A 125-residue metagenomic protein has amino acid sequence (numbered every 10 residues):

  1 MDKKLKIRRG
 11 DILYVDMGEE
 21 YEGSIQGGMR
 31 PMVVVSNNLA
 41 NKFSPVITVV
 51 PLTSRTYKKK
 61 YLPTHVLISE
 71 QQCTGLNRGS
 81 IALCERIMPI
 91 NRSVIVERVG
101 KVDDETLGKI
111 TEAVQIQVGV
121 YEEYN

Functional and structural regions predicted by a protein language model:
M1-K6, G23: Short, surface-exposed secondary-structure edge patches
L5, Q71-N125: C-terminal terminal-subdomain/extension
G18-E22: Short, charged beta-turn/beta-strand-edge "cap" motif at the junction between a beta-strand and an adjacent loop
S24-G28, V34-E70: Compact nucleic-acid interaction/catalytic patches
M32-V33, I110: Hydrophobic alpha-helical segments that mediate membrane insertion or helix-helix packing
